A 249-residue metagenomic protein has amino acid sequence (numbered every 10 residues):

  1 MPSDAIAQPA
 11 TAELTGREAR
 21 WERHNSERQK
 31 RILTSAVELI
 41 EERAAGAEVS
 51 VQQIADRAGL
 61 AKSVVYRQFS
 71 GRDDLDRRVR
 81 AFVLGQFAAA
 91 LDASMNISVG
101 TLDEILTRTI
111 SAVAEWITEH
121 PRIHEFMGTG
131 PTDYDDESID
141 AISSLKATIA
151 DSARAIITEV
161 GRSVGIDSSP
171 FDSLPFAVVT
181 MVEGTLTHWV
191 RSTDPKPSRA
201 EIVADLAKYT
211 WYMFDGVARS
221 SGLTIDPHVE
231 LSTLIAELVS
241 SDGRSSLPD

Functional and structural regions predicted by a protein language model:
M1-E27, S220-D249: N-terminal intrinsically disordered/low-complexity leader segments
M1-R57, D74-R77: Basic, helix-initiating cap at the start of DNA-binding domains
I32-I40, V83, F87, V113: Short hydrophobic clusters on alpha-helical segments that form packing/core surfaces in small helical domains
A58-F69: Short hydrophobic/aromatic patch on the recognition helix
D73-Q86, M127, L145, I149: Alpha-helical DNA-contacting segments of helix-turn-helix folds
R78, A93-R122, V178, V203: Hydrophobic alpha-helical connector segments
E115-S152, G165-S173, K196: Short secondary-structure transition hinges
D136-R162, D172-T187, A204, K208-Y212: Amphipathic alpha-helical packing segments from all-alpha helical-bundle domains
